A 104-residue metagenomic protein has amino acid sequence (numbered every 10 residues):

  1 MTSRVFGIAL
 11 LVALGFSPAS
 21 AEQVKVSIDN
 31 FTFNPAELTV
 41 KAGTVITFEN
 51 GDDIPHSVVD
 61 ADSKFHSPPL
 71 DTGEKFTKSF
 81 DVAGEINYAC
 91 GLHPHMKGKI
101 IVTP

Functional and structural regions predicted by a protein language model:
T2-S3, G7-P104: Extracytoplasmic copper-binding redox domains, predominantly the cupredoxin/blue-copper superfamily
